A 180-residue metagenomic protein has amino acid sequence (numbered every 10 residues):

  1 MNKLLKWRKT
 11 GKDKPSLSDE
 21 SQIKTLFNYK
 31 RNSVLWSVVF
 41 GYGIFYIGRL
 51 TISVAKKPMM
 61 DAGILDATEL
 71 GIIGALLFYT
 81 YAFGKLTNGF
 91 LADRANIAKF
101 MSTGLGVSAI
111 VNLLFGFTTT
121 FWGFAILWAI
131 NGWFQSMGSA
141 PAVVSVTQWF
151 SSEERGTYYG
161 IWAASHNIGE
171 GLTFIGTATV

Functional and structural regions predicted by a protein language model:
S33-D61, L65: Extracytoplasmic
L50, F78-L86, E170-G171: Residue-level signature of mid-helix packing/kink "hotspots" within the transmembrane helices of 12-pass Major
A55-A82: Extracellular/periplasmic helix-loop-helix junction of adjacent transmembrane segments in MFS-like secondary
P58, G89-F90, T179: Membrane-interface helix termini in secondary transporters
F83-T119: Conserved MFS/SLC helix-loop-helix module at the cytosolic interface between two early adjacent transmembrane helices
T120-W128: Short hydrophobic/alpha-helical segments at membrane-entry points of transmembrane helices in Major Facilitator
L127-A164: Cytoplasmic helix-loop-helix junction between adjacent transmembrane helices in 12-TM secondary transporters
G160-I175: Glycine-rich segments within core transmembrane alpha-helices of 12-TM secondary carriers
